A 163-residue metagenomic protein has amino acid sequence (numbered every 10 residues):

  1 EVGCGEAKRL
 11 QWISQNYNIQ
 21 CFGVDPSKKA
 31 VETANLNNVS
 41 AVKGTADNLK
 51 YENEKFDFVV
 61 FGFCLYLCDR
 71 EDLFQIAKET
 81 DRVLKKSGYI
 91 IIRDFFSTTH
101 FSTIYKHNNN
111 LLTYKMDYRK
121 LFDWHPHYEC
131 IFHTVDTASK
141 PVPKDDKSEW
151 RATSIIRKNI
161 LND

Functional and structural regions predicted by a protein language model:
E1-N48, E71-Q75, Y89-D163: Class I (Rossmann-like) S-adenosyl-L-methionine-dependent methyltransferase catalytic domain, capturing the SAM-binding
L49-V59: A short acidic, Gly/Pro-enriched loop at the edge of an enzyme's catalytic core that lines a small-molecule cofactor
F56, R82, I160-D163: Generic "edge-of-domain/loop-turn" microfeature
F58-E71: A short SAM/SAH-binding and catalytic strip from SAM-dependent methyltransferases
F74-K86: A short glycine-rich, Lys/Arg-flanked "PGG" loop and its adjoining helix->strand segment in the class I
